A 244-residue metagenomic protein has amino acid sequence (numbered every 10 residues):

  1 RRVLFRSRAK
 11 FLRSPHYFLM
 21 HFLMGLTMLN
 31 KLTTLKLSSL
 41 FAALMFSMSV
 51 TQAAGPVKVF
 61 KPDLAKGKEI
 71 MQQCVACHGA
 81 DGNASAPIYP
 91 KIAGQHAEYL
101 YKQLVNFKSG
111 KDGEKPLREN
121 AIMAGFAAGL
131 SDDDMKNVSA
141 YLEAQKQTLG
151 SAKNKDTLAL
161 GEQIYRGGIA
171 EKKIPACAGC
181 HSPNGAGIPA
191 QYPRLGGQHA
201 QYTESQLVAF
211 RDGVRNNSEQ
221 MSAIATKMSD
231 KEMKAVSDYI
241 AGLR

Functional and structural regions predicted by a protein language model:
R1-L4: Short, small-residue-biased leader/transition segments that mark boundaries at the very start of proteins
L12, Y17-L26: Short hydrophobic targeting helices and cationic amphipathic motifs that mediate membrane/organellar targeting
L29-S39: Bacterial N-terminal signal peptides that target proteins for export
S38-S47: Bacterial N-terminal signal peptides
Q52-M71, N83-I88, A144-A170: Electrostatic cytochrome c docking/interface patches
G67, C74-A80, V138, I174-P183 (+1 more regions): The canonical Cys-X-X-Cys-His
S85-A93, K108-K153, P189-R194, D212-R244: Axial heme c-ligation environment in periplasmic c-type cytochrome domains
Q95-E98, K102-Q103, P193, Q198-H199 (+1 more regions): Extracellular/lumenal glycan-associated surfaces
